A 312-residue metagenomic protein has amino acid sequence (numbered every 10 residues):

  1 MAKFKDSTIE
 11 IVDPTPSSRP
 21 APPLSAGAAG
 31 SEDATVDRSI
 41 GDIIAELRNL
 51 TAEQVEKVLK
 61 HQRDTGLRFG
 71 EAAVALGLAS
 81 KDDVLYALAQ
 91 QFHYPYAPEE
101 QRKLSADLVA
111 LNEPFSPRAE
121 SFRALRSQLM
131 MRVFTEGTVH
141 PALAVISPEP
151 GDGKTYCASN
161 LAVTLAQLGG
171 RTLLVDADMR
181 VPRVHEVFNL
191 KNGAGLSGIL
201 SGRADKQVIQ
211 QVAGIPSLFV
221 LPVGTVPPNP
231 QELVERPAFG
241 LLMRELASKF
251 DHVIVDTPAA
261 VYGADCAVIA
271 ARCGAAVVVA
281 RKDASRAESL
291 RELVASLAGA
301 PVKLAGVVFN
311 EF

Functional and structural regions predicted by a protein language model:
A2-T35, S39-T65, A75-H93, A97-P98 (+1 more regions): P-loop NTP-binding module
F69-E71: Compact, charge-rich alpha-helical regulatory domains located at protein termini
